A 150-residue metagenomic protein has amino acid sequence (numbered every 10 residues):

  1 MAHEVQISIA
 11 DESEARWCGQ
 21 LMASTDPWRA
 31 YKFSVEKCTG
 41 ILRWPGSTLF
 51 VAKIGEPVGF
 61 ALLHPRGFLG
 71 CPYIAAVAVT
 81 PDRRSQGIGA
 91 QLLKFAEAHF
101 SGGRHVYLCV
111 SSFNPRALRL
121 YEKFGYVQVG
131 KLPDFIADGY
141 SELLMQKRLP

Functional and structural regions predicted by a protein language model:
M1-S13, P150: Conserved N-terminal entry element of GNAT/NAT acetyltransferase domains
I9-R84, L93-F95, H99, D134: Acetyl-CoA-dependent GNAT
C71, H105-Y107, L144: Structural preference for beta-strand elements that scaffold enzyme active sites
G87: Glycine-rich phosphate-binding loop
A90, F113-K131, A137-E142: Conserved active-site alpha-helix within GNAT-family acetyltransferase domains
A90, L149-P150: Glyoxalase I/VOC metalloenzyme domain signal
H99-S112: Conserved GNAT acetyl-CoA-binding A-motif
